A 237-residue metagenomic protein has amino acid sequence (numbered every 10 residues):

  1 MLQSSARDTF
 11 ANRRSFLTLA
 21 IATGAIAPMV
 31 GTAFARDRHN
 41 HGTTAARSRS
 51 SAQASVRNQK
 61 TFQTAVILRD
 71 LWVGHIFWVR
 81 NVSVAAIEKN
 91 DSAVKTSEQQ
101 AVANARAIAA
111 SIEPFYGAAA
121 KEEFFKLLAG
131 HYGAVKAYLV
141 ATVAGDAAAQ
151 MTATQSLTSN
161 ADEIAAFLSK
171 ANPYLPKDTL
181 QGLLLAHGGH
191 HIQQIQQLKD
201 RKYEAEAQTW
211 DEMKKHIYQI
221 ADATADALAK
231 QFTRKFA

Functional and structural regions predicted by a protein language model:
M1-A11, S15, L19-V30: N-terminal secretory signal peptides
G31-Q59: C-terminal segment of N-terminal export signals and the immediately downstream linker at the start of the mature
S48-Q99: Immediate post-signal-peptide N-terminus of mature secreted/exported proteins
A52-N58, V143, A148-M151, N172-P176 (+3 more regions): A beta-strand edge to alpha-helix "cap/lid" segment located at domain peripheries
V56, K60-L68, A93, S97 (+6 more regions): Non-transmembrane, amphipathic alpha-helical segments
V79, A85-L168, M213-H216, A221: Alpha-helical segments in soluble extracytoplasmic regions
E123-V143, Y174-K202: Long, amphipathic, charge-rich alpha-helical segments that form helical bundles/coiled-coils
H190-Q193, W210-D211, K215: Surface-exposed extracytoplasmic segments
